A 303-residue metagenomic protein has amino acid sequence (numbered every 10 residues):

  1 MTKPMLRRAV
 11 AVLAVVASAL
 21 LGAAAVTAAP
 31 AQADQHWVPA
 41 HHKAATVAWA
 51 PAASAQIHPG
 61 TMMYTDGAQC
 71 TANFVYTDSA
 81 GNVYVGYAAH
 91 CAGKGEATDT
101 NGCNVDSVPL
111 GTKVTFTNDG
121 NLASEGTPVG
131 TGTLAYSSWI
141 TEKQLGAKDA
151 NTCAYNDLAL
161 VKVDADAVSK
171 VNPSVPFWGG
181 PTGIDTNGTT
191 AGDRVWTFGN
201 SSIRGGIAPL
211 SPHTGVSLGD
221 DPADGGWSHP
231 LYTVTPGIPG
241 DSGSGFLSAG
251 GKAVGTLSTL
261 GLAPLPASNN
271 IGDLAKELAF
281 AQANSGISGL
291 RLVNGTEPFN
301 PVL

Functional and structural regions predicted by a protein language model:
M1-A33: Secretory targeting and sorting signals
T2, V10-A11, V195-T197, D241 (+1 more regions): Primarily hydrophobic membrane-targeting regions of prokaryotic envelope proteins
S18, V195, P236-P239: Short glycine- and Lys/Arg-enriched binding-loop motifs that mark or flank ligand-binding interfaces
A24, M63, N151-T152, G237: Sterically constrained small-residue positions within well-ordered secondary structures of folded domains
V26, V47, N294-E297: Generic N-terminal simple sequence motifs
W37-T77: N-terminal activation segment of mature serine protease catalytic domains
Y64-F74, D78-D221, S248-A249: Serine endopeptidase catalytic core focused on the charge-relay Asp
V168-G180, I203-L303: Active-site region of chymotrypsin-like
